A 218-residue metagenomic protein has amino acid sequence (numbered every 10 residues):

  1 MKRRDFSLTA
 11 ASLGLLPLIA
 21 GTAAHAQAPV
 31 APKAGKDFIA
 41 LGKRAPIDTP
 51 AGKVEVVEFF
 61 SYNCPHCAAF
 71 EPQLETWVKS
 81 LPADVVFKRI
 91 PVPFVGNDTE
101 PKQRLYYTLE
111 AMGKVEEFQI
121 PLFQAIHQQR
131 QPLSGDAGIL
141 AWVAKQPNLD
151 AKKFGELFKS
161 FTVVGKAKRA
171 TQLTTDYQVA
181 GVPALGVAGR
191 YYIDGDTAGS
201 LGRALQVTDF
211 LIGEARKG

Functional and structural regions predicted by a protein language model:
K2-G96, T171, G213-G218: Extracytoplasmic thiol/disulfide redox context detector
D5, K145-G218: C-terminal cap of thioredoxin/glutaredoxin-like
P50-G52, P101, G181: Residue-level preference for short coil/turn positions at secondary-structure junctions
E55-E58, A69, Q73-T76, E100-R104 (+8 more regions): Extracytoplasmic/secreted proteins, especially bacterial periplasmic and envelope-associated proteins
F59-Y62, P93, E110, K159 (+1 more regions): Structured loop/turn residues at secondary-structure junctions
N63-H66, P93-N97, A125-Q129, V163 (+1 more regions): Solvent-exposed loop/turn segments at secondary-structure junctions within structured extracellular/periplasmic domains
A69, E75, K79-P82, E110-K114 (+7 more regions): Sec-exported extracytoplasmic/periplasmic mature domains
S80-M112, E116-V143: Structural microenvironment flanking redox-active thiols in thiol-disulfide oxidoreductases
